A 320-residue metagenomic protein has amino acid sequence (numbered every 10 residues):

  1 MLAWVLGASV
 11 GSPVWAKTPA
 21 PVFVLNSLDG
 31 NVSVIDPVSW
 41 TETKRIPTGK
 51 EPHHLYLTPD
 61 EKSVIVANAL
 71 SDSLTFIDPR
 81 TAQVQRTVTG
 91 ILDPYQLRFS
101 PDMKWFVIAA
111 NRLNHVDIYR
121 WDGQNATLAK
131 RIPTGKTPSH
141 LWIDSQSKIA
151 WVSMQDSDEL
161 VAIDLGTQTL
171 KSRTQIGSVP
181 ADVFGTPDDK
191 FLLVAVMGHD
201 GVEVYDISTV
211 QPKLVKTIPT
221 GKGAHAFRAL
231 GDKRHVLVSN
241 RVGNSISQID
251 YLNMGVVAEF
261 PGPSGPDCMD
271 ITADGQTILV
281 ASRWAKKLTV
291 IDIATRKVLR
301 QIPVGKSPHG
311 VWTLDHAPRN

Functional and structural regions predicted by a protein language model:
W4, S9-N320: Predominantly soluble domains enriched in secretory-pathway, periplasmic, or organellar proteins
